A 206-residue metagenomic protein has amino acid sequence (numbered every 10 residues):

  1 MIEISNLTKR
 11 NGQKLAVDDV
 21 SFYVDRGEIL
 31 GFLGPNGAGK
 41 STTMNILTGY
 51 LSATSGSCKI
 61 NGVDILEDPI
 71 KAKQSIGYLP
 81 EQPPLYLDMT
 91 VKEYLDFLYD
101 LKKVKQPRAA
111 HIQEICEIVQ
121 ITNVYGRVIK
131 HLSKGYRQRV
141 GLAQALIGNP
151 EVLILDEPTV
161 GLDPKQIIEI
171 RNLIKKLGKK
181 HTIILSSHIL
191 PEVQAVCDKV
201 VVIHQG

Functional and structural regions predicted by a protein language model:
G56-E67, K71-A72: Conserved ABC transporter NBD signature motif
D96, D100-K103, P107-V124: Conserved ABC ATPase "signature" region
V128-G135: Conserved ABC ATPase signature
L153-E157, L162: Catalytic Walker B motif of ABC-type/P-loop ATPase nucleotide-binding domains
I167-K179: Helical segment within the ABC ATPase nucleotide-binding domain
